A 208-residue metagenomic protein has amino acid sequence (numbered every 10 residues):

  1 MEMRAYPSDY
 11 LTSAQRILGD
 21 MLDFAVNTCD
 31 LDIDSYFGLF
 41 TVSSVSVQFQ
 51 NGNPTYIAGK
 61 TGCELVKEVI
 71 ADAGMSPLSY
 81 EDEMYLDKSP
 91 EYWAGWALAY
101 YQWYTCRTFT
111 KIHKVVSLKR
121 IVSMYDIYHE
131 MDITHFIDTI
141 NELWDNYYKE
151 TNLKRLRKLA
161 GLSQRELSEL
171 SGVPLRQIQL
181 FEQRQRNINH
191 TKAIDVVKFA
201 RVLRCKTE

Functional and structural regions predicted by a protein language model:
L11-E68: N-terminal interaction modules that seed assembly of large macromolecular complexes
V26, R157, S168, A200: The alpha-helix within a helix-turn-helix
V66-G74, A193-E208: DNA major-groove recognition helix of helix-turn-helix/homeodomain DNA-binding modules
D138-L159: A short, Lys/Arg-rich alpha-helix, primarily the initiator
L153, Q164-S168, I178-F181: Conserved hydrophobic/aromatic packing and binding residues within compact polymer-binding modules
S163, P174-Q177, K192, K206: Short coil turns linking two alpha-helices in DNA-binding domains
G172-N189: Recognition helix of helix-turn-helix/homeodomain-like DNA-binding domains that insert into the DNA major groove
